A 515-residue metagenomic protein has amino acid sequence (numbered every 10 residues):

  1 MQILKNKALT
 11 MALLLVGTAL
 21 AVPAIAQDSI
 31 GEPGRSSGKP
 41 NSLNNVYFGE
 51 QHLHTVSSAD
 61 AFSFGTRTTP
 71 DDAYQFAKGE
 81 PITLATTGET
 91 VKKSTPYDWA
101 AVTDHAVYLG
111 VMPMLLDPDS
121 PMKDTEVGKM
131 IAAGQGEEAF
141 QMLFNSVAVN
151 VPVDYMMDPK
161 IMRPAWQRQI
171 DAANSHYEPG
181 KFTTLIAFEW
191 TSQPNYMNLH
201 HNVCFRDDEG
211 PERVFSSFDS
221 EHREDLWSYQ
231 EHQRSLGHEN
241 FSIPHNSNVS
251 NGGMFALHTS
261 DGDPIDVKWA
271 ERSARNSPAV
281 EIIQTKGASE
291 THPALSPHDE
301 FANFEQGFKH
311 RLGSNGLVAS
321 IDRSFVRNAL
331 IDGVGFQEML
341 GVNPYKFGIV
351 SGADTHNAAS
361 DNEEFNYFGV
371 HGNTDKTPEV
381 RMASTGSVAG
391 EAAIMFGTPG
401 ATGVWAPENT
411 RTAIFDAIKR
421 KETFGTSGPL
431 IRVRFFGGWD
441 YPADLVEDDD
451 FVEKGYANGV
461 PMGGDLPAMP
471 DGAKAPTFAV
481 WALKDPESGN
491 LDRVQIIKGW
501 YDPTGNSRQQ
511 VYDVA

Functional and structural regions predicted by a protein language model:
M1-A26: Gram-negative bacterial Sec-dependent N-terminal signal peptides
Q27-P70, Y74, L84-D124, M130 (+7 more regions): C-terminal functional module detector
P81: Conserved, well-structured beta-alpha core segment at the onset of a catalytic domain
V127-D154: Low-complexity, serine/threonine/proline-enriched polar segments
P159, S175-G180, T191-Q193, M197 (+3 more regions): A conserved hydrophobic secondary-structure block that centers on an alpha-helix together with its immediately flanking
R206-D208, P503-T504: Short acidic-glycine loop/turn motifs at beta-strand connectors
W227: Caspase-like (clan CD) cysteine peptidase catalytic core
